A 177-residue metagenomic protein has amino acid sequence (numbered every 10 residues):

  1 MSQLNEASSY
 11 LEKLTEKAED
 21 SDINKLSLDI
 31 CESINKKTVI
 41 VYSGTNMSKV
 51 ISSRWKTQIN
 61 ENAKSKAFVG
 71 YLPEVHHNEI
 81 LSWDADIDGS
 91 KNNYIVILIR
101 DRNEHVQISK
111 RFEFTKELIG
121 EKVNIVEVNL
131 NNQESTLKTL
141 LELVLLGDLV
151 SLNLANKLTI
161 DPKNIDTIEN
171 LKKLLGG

Functional and structural regions predicted by a protein language model:
M1-G177: A SIS-like phosphosugar-recognition module
